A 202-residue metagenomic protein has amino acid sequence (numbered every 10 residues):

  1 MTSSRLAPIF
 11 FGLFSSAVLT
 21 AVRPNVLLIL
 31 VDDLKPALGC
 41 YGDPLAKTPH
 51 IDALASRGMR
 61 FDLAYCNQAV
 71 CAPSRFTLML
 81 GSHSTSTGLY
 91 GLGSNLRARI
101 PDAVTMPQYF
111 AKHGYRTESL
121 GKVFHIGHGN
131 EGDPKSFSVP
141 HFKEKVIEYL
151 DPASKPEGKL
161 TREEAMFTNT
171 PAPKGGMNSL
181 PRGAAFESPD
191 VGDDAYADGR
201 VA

Functional and structural regions predicted by a protein language model:
M1-F10: Bacterial N-terminal signal peptides that target proteins for export
F14, V18-A202: Formylglycine-dependent sulfatase
